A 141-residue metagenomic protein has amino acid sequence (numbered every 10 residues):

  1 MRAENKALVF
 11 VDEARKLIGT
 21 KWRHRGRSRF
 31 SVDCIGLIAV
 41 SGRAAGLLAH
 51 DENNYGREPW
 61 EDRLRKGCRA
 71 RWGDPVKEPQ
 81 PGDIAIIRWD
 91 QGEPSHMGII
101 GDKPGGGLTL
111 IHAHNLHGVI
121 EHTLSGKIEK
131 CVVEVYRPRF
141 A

Functional and structural regions predicted by a protein language model:
M1-T20, T123-A141: Non-catalytic ligand/cofactor/substrate-binding and regulatory segments of enzyme domains
R2-V11, L48-G126: ...with weaker cross-activation on analogous glycine-rich loops/strands in unrelated enzymes
I18-R23, I87: A broad detector of the eukaryotic-type serine/threonine protein kinase catalytic domain
R23-G26, H50-E52: Short, hydrophobic secondary-structure boundary micro-motifs
R25-A45: Active-site nucleophilic cysteine motif
S28, P104, L116, P138-A141: Short, solvent-exposed coil/turn elements at secondary-structure transition points
